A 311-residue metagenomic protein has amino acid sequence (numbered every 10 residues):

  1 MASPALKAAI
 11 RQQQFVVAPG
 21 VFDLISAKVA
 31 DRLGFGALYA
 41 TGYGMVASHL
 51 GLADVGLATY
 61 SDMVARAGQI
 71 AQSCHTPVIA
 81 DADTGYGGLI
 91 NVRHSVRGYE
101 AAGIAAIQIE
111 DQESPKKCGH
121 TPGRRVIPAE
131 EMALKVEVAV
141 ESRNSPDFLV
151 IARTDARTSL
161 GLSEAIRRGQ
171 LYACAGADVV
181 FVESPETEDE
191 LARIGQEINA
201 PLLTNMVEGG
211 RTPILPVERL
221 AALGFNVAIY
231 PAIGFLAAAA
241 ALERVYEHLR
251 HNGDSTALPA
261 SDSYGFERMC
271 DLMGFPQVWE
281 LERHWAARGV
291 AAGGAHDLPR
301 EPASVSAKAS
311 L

Functional and structural regions predicted by a protein language model:
M1-A240, R244-E247, L281-P302: Alpha/beta enzyme core
L249-L311: Flexible C-terminal active-site loop/helix
